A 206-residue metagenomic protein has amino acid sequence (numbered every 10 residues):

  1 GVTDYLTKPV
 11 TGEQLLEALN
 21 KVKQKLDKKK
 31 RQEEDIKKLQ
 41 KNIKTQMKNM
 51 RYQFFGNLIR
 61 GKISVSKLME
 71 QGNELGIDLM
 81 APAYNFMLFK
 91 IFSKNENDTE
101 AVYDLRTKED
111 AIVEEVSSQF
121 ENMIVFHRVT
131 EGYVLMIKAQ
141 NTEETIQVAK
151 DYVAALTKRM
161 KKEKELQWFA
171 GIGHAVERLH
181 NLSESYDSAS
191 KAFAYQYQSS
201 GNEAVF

Functional and structural regions predicted by a protein language model:
T3: Short, glycine/charged-rich "phosphate-handling" switch motifs in NTP-dependent and phosphotransfer domains
V10-Y152, I172-R178, S183-Y197, N202-F206: Interdomain helical linkers/hinges and coiled-coil/dimerization scaffolds that transmit conformational signals
V116-E121, K161-Q167: Short secondary-structure junctions
V148-K164: Alpha-helical scaffold within the catalytic cores of cyclic-nucleotide enzymes
